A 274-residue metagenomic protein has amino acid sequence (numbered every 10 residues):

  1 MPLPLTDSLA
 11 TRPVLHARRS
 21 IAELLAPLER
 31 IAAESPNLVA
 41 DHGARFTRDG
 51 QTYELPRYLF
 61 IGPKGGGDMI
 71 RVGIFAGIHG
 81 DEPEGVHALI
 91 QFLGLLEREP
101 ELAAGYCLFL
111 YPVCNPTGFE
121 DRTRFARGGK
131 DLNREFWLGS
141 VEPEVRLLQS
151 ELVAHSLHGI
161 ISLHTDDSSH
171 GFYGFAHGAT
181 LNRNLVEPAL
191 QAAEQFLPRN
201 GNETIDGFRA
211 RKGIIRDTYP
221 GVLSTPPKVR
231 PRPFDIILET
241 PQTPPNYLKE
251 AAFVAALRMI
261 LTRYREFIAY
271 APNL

Functional and structural regions predicted by a protein language model:
M1-R57: Short glycine- and acidic-rich boundary segments immediately preceding or forming the N-terminal edge of structured
R19, H87, P143, N184 (+1 more regions): Conserved active-site and cofactor/substrate-binding residues in soluble primary-metabolism enzymes
L55, F125, A252-V254: Short, surface-exposed amphipathic charged segments that create phosphate/polyanion-binding patches used for binding
P56-Y58, T225-P226: FAD-binding beta-loop-beta segment adjacent to the flavin cofactor pocket
R57-D68: Short beta-strand-to-loop junctions in surface cap/lid or active-site-entrance loops
K64, R98-E101, F267-A271: Alpha-helix termini
M69-R71, I78, E82-F208, P226-R232 (+1 more regions): Active-site/substrate-binding loop(s) of hydrolase catalytic cores
G213-L274: Active-site-adjacent mobile loop/cap segments within catalytic or ligand-binding domains
